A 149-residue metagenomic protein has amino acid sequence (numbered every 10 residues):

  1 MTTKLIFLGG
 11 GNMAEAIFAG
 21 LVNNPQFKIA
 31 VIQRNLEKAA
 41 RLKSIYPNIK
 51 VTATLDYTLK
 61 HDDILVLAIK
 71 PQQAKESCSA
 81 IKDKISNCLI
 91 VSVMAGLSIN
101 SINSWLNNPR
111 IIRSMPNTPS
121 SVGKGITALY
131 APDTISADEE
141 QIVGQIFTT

Functional and structural regions predicted by a protein language model:
M1-A53, Y57, G125: NAD(P)+-binding Rossmann beta1-loop-alpha1 motif at the extreme N-terminus of oxidoreductases
T3-K4, C88, P109: Nucleotide donor/acceptor-binding cores
N12, E37-K38, Q72-Q73, L97 (+1 more regions): Short alpha-helical
F18-G20, K43-S44, C78-I81, I102-W105 (+2 more regions): Short amphipathic alpha-helical segments
P25, R113-A128: Active-site capping/gating segments
A30, T52, V91, I112-S114 (+1 more regions): Hydrophobic/aromatic beta-strand patches that form the interior of the parallel beta-sheet core in alpha/beta enzyme
T54-L106: Rossmann-fold NAD(P) dinucleotide-binding segment
S101-R110, I126-T149: Internal alpha-helical scaffold of NAD(P)-dependent oxidoreductase catalytic cores
